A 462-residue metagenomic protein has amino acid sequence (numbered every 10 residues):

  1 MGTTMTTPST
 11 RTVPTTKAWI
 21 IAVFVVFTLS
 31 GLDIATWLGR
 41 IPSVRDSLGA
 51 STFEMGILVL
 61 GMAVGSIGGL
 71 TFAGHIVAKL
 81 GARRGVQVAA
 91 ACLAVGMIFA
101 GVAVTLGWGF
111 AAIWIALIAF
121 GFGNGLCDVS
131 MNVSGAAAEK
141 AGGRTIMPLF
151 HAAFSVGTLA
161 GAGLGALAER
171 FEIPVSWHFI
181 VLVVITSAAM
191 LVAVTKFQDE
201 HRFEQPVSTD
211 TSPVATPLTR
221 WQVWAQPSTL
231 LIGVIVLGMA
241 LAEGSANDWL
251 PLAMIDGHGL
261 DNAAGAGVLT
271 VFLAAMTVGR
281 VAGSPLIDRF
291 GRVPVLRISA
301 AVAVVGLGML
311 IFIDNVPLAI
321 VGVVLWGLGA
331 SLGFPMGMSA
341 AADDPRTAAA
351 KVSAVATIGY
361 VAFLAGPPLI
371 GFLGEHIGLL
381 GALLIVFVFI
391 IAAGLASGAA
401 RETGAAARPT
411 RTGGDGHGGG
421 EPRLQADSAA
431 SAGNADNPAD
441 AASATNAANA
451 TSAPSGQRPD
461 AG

Functional and structural regions predicted by a protein language model:
T28, W108-C127, A319-S331: Hydrophobic core of transmembrane alpha-helices in multi-pass small-molecule transporters, especially MFS/SLC-type
G39-F53, D248-A264: Short amphipathic helix-loop junctions that connect adjacent transmembrane helices in Major Facilitator Superfamily/SLC
G69-A82, E169, G279-R292, G374-E375: Helix-to-loop junctions at the C-terminal end of transmembrane segments in multipass secondary transporters
A91-G107, V302-D314: C-terminal ends and interior cores of transmembrane alpha-helices in multi-pass membrane transporters/permeases
L126-K140, L332-D344: Intracellular juxtamembrane helix-capping segments at the cytosolic ends of symmetry-related transmembrane helices
F150-H201: Helix-loop-helix hairpin linking two adjacent transmembrane segments in secondary transporters
F290-G337: C-terminal transmembrane helical hairpin of 12-TM major facilitator-type secondary transporters
